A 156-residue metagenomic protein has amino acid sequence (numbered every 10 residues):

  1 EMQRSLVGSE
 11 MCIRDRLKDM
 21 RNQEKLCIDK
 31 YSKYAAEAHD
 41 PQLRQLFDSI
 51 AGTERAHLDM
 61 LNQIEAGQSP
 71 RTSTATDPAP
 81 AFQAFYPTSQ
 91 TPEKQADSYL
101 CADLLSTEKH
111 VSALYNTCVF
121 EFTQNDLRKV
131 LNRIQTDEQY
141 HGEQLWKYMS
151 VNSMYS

Functional and structural regions predicted by a protein language model:
E1, P70, P78-Q83, P87 (+1 more regions): Proline-rich intrinsically disordered, low-complexity coils
E1-G8: Single conserved hydrophobic/aromatic residue that forms the stacking wall/gate of nucleotide- or nucleobase-binding
Q3, L131, L145-W146: A generic structured-segment signal
M11-C12: Active-site loops and adjacent core secondary-structure elements that bind or stabilize anionic groups
R16-A36, Q83-R133: Acidic/histidine-rich alpha-helical segments that form the ligand environment of transition-metal centers
N22, S49-A56, D103-S106, R133-Y140: DHp/HisKA dimerization-phosphoacceptor four-helix bundle of two-component histidine kinases and homologous
P41-P78, Q139-S153: Conserved alpha-helical segments that form or flank metal/cofactor-binding pockets of metalloenzymes
S156: Short terminal or interdomain "cap/linker" segment that borders an active site or interface and mediates
